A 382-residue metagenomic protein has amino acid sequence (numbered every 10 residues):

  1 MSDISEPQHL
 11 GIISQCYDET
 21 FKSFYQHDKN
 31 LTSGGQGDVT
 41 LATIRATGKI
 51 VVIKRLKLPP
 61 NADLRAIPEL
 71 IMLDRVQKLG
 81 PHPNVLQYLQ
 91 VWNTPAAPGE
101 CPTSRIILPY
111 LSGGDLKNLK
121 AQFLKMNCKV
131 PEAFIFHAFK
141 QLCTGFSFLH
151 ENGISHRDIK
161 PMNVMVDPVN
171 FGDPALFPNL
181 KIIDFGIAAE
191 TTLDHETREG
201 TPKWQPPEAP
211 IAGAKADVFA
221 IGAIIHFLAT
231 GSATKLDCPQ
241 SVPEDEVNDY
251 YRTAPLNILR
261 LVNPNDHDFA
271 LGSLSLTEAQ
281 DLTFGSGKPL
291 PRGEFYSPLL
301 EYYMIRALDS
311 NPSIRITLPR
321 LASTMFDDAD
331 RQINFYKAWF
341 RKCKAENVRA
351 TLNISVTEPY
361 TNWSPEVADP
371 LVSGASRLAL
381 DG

Functional and structural regions predicted by a protein language model:
M1-K29: Juxta-kinase regulatory segment immediately upstream of eukaryotic protein kinase catalytic domains
Q87-S104: Short beta-strand micro-motifs within the conserved protein kinase catalytic domain, predominantly in the N-lobe
G99-D115: Conserved short submotifs of the Hanks-type protein kinase catalytic core that shape the nucleotide-binding pocket
A138-F139: Activation segment signature within eukaryotic-like protein kinase domains
H150-F177: Catalytic-loop of the protein kinase fold
H195-A209: Conserved activation segment of eukaryotic-like protein kinases, specifically the C-terminal portion of the activation
A209-F219, A223-P289: Conserved C-lobe activation region of Hanks-type protein kinase-like domains
Q332-G382: Regulatory extensions appended to serine/threonine kinase catalytic cores
